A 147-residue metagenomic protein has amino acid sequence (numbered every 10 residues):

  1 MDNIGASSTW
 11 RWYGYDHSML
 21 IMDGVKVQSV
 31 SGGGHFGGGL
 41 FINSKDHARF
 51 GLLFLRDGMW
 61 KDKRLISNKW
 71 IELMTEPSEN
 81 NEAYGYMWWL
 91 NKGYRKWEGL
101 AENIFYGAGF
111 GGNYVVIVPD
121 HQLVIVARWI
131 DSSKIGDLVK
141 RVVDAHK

Functional and structural regions predicted by a protein language model:
M1, A48-L55, I71-T75, W89 (+1 more regions): Non-transmembrane alpha-helical segments in soluble domains of secreted/periplasmic/extracellular proteins
M1-H17, K45-A48, L53: Active-site-adjacent helix/loop patches that line small-molecule binding or acyl-intermediate pockets
S8, Y13-G34, G38, I42 (+1 more regions): Active-site Gly/Thr loop motif
W12, R64-K69: Beta-strand segments within the central parallel beta-sheet cores of soluble alpha/beta enzyme folds
F41-K45, S132-S133: Soluble non-cytosolic domains of exported or imported proteins
D57-G58, H146: A general structural signal marking secondary-structure boundaries and capping sites
G58-I66, S133: Structural helix-adjacent loops and short alpha-helical linkers that scaffold large soluble proteins
G107-K147: Structured C-terminal helix/loop/strand segments within mature extracytoplasmic catalytic/sensor domains
